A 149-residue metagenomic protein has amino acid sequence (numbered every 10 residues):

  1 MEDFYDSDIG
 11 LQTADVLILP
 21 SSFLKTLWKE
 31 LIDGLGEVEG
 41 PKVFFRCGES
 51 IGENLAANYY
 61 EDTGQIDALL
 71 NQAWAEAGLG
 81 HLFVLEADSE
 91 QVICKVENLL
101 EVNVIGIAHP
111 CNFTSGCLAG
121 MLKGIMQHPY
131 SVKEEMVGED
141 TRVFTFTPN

Functional and structural regions predicted by a protein language model:
M1-V92, E97-H109, E135, T141-V143 (+1 more regions): N-terminal accessory segment detector
N98-E134: Long, amphipathic alpha-helical coupling/dimerization segments that relay conformational signals between
